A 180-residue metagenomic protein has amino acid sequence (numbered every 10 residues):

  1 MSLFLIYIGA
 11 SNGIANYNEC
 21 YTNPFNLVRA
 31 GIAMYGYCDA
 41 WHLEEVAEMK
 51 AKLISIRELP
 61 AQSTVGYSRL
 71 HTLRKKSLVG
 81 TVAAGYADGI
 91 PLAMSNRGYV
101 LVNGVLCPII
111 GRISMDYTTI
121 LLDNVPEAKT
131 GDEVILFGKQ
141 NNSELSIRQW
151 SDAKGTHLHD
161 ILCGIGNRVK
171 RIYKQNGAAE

Functional and structural regions predicted by a protein language model:
M1-E180: Active-site anion/phosphate-binding pocket segments in diverse small-molecule metabolic enzymes
